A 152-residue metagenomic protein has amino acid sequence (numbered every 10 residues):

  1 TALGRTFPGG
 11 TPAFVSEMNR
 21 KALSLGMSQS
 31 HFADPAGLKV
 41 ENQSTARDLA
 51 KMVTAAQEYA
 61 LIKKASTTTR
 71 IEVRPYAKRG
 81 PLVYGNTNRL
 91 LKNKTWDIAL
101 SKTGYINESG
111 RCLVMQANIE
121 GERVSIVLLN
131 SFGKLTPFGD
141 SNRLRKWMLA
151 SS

Functional and structural regions predicted by a protein language model:
T1-A2: Acidic/histidine-rich, surface-exposed loop or edge segments in extracytoplasmic proteins
G9-S152: Penicillin-recognizing serine hydrolase domain
